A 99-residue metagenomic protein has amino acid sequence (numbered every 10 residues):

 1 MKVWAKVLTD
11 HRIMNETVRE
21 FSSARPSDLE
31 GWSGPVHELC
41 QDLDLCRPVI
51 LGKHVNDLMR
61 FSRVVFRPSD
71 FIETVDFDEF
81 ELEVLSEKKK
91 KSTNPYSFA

Functional and structural regions predicted by a protein language model:
M1-S22: Short, extreme N-terminal segment that most often corresponds to the first beta-strand
S23-S33: Short, surface-exposed linear segments at secondary-structure transitions and domain or protein termini
S33-A99: Acidic, low-complexity intrinsically disordered segments
